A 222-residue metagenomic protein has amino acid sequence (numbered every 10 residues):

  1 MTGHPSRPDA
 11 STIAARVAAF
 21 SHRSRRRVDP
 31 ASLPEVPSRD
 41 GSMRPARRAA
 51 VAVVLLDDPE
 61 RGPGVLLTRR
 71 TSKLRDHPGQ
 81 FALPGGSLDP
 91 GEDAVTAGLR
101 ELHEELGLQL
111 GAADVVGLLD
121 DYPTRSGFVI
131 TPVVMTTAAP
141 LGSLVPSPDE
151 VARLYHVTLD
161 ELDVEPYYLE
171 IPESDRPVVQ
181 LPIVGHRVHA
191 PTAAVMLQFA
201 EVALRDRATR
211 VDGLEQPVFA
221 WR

Functional and structural regions predicted by a protein language model:
M1-A82, S87-E104, L108-L141, P182-R222: N-terminal leader/linker segments that precede catalytic domains of diphosphate-processing enzymes
P146-H186, V218: NUDIX/MutT-family hydrolases
